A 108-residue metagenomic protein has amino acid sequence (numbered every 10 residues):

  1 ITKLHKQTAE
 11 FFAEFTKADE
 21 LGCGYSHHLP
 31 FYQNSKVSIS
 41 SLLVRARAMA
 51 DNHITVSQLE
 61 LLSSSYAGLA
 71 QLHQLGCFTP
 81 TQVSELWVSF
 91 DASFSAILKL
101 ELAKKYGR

Functional and structural regions predicted by a protein language model:
I1-T16: Post-signal peptide N-terminal segment of mature Sec-exported envelope proteins
T2, K6, Q33, V37 (+2 more regions): Solvent-exposed, polar/charged alpha-helical surfaces in well-ordered, non-transmembrane soluble domains, broadly
A13-D51: Alpha-helical segments in soluble extracytoplasmic regions
A18, L42, M49, V56 (+2 more regions): Hydrophobic stripe of amphipathic alpha-helices that form coiled-coil interfaces
Y25-Q33, T55-L61, T81-V88: Short, charged, amphipathic alpha-helical segments
M49, I54-H73: Heptad-repeat alpha-helical coiled-coil/4-helix-bundle sensor or tether segments in soluble regions
S65-R108: C-terminal amphipathic alpha-helix
